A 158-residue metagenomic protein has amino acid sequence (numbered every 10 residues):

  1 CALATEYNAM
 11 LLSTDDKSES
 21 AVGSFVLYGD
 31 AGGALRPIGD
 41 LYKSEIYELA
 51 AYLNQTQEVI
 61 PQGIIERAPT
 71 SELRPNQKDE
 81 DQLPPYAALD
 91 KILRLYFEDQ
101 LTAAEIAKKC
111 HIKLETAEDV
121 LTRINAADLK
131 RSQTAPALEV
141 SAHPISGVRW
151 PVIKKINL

Functional and structural regions predicted by a protein language model:
C1-L158: ATP/NTP-dependent adenylation/nucleotidyl-transfer catalytic domains that generate, transfer, or process NMP-activated
